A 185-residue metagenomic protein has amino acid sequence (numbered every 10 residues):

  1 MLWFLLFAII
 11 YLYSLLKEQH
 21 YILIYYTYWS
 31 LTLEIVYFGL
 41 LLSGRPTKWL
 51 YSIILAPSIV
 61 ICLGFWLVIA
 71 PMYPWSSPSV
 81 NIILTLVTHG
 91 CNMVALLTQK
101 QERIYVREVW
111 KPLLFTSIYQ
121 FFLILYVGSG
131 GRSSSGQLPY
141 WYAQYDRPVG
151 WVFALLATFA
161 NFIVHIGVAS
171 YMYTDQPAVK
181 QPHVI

Functional and structural regions predicted by a protein language model:
M1-W49: Early transmembrane hairpin module of multi-pass membrane proteins
L12-Q19, W66-S76, G128-S129: Juxtamembrane "helix-exit" motif on the non-cytosolic side of transmembrane helices
H20-Y28, L50, P74-V87: Non-cytosolic membrane-interface motifs at loop->transmembrane helix junctions
R45-P57, Y105-L114: Interfacial segments of alpha-helical transmembrane regions
N81-C91, V152-L156: Membrane-interface loop-to-helix entry segments
G90-R107: Alpha-helical transmembrane segments in multipass membrane proteins, preferentially the mid-helix core
V127-M172: Membrane-interface transmembrane-helix boundary segments in multi-pass integral membrane proteins
P177-I185: Non-transmembrane, juxtamembrane loop and terminal tail segments of multi-pass eukaryotic membrane proteins
